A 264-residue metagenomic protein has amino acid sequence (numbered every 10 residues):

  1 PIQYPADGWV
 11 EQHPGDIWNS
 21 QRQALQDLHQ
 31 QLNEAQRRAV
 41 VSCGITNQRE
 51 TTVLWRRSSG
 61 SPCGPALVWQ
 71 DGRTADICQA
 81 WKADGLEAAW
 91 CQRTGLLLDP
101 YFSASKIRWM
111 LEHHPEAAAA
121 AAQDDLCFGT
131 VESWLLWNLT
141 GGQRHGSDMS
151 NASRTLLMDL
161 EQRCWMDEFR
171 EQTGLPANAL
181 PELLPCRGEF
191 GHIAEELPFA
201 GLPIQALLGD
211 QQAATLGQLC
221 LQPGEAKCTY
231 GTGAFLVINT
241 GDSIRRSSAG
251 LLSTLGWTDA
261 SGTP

Functional and structural regions predicted by a protein language model:
P1-G64, Q92, P198-A206: N-terminal glycine/serine-rich phosphate-binding loop of ATP-dependent small-molecule kinases, especially carbohydrate
P5, G15, V41-D84, E116-A119 (+2 more regions): Glycine/Thr-rich phosphate-binding loops that ligate phosphate moieties of nucleotide and other phosphorylated ligands
Q12, V41-N47, L67-Q70, G95-F102 (+5 more regions): Active-site nucleophile and cofactor-binding loops and adjacent substrate-binding regions of central metabolic enzymes
R22, L54-H113, L156-A206: Glycine-rich phosphate-binding loop and adjoining helix at the ATP-binding site of ATP-dependent phosphoryl-transfer
R22-V41, H113-A121, N138, D167-A177: Phosphate/pyrophosphate-binding loops at sites that engage ATP/ADP/AMP, CoA/4′-phosphopantetheine, polyphosphate
A35-V40, L86-Q92, E116-C127, A177-P181 (+1 more regions): Short secondary-structure capping/junction motifs at helix and strand boundaries
R144, S150-T263: ATP-dependent carbohydrate kinase catalytic cores
